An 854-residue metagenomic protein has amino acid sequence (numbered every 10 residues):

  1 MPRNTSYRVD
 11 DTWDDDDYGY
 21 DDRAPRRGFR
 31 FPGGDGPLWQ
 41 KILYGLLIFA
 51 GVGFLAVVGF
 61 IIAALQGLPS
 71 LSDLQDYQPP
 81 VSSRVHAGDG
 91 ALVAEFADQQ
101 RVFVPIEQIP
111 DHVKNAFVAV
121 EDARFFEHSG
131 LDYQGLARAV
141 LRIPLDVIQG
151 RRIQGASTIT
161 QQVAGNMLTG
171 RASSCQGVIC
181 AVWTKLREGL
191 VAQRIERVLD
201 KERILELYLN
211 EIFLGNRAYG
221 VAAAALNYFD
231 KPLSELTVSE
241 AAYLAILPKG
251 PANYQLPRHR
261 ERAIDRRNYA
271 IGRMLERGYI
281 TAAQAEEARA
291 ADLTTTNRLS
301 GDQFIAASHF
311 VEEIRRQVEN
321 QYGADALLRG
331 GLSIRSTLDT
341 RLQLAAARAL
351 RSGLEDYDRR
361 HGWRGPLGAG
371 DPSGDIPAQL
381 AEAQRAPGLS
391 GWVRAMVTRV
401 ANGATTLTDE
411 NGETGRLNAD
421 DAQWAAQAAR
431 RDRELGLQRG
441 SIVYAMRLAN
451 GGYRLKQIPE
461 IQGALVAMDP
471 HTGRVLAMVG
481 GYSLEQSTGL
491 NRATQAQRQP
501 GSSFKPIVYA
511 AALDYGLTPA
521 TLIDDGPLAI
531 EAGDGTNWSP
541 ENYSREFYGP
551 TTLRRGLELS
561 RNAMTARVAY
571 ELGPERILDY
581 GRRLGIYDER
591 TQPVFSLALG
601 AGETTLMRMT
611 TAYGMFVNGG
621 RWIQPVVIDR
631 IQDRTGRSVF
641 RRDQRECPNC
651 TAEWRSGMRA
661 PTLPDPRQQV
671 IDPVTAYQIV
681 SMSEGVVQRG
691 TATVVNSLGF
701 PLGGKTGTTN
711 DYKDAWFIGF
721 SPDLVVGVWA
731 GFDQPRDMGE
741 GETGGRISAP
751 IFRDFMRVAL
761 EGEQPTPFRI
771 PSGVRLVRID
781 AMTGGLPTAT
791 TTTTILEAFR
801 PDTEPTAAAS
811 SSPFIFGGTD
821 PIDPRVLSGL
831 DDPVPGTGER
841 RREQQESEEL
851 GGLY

Functional and structural regions predicted by a protein language model:
M1, T295-G301, D371-E382, R399-G403 (+8 more regions): Soluble, non-transmembrane domains of envelope/secretory-pathway proteins that act on or interact with carbohydrate
P2-H86, R124, V147: N-terminal type II signal-anchor transmembrane helix that functions as the membrane-insertion/stop-transfer segment
R3-Y7, G19, P80, H86-T281 (+6 more regions): Peptidoglycan glycan-strand catalytic modules in the bacterial/periplasmic cell-wall system
F117-V118, M274, A346, T472-G473 (+5 more regions): Active-site SXXK
D146-S173, S234, G301-F304, H471-R474 (+5 more regions): Conserved catalytic neighborhood of penicillin-recognizing serine enzymes
T281-L389, G403, E413, E541-R545: Non-catalytic structural connector segments
D292-L293, L299, Q303, L338-D339 (+8 more regions): Active-site-proximal helix/loop microenvironment of the serine DD-peptidase/beta-lactamase transpeptidase fold
S308-A326, G463-Q499, A510-A511, V617 (+4 more regions): Active-site beta-strand/loop architecture of penicillin-binding DD-peptidases
